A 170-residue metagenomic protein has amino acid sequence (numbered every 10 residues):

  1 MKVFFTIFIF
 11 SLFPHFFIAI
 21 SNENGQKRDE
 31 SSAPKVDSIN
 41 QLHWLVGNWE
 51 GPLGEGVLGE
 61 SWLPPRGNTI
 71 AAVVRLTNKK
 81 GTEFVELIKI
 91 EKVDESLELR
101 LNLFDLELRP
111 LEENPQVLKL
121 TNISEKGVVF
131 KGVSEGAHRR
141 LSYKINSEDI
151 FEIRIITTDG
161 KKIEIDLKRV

Functional and structural regions predicted by a protein language model:
M1-F4: Positively charged n-region of N-terminal signal peptides that target proteins for export
T6-H15: Bacterial N-terminal signal peptides
I18-N40: Sec-dependent signal peptide cleavage junction
K27-S31, L118-L120, I145, D149-V170: Edge beta-strand at a domain terminus
P34-N48, K89-K92: N-terminal helix-cap/turn-to-beta initiation motif at the start of protein domains
P52, G56-S134: Central antiparallel beta-sheet cores of small beta-barrel/beta-sandwich binding domains
L53-E55, G136-H138, T158-G160: Glycine-centered tight beta-turn/hairpin loop motif at sheet-sheet or coil-to-beta transitions
L58-E60, E86, R139-L141, K161-I165: Short beta-strand segments
